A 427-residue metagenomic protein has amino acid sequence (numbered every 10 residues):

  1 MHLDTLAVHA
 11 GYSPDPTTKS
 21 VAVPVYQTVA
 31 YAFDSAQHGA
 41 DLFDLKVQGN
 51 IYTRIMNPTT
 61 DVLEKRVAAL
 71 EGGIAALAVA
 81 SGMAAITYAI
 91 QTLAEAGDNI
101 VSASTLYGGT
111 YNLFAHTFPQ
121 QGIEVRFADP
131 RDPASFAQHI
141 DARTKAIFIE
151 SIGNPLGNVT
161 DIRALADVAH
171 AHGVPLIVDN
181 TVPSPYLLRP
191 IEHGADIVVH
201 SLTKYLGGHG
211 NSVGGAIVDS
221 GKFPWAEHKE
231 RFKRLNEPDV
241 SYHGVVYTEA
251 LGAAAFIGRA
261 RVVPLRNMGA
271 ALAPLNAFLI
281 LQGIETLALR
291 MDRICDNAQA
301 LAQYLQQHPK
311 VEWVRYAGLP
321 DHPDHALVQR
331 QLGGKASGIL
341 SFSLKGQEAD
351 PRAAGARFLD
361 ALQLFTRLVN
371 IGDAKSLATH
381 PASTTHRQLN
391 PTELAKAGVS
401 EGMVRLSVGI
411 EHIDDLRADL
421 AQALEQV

Functional and structural regions predicted by a protein language model:
M1-N50: N-terminal glycine-rich, Lys/His-bearing helix-loop that initiates the first secondary-structure elements of many
A7-P16, A76-Q307: Conserved PLP-enzyme active-site core in the AAT-like
Y12-P14, Q27-F33, G221-K222, I284-T286 (+6 more regions): Glycine-rich beta-alpha junction loops
A30, S35-T87, G109-T117: Conserved N-terminal alpha-helix of the aminotransferase class I/II PLP-enzyme fold
G72, R143, K310-W313, L364 (+1 more regions): Glycine-centered tight turns that cap/initiate beta-strands
I74, A115, E124, A142 (+3 more regions): PLP-dependent enzyme catalytic core of the Aspartate aminotransferase-like
M268-A271, L275-A277, Q282, T286 (+2 more regions): Conserved small-domain helix->loop->beta segment predominantly found in fold-type I
